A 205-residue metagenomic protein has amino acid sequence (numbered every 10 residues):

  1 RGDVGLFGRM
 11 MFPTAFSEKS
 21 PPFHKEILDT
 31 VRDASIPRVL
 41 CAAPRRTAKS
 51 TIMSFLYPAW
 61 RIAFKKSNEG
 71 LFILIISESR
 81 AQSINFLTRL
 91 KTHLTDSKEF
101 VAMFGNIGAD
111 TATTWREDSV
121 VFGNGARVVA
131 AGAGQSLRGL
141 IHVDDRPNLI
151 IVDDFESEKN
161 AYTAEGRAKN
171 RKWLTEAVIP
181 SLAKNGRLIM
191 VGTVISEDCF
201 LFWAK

Functional and structural regions predicted by a protein language model:
R1-K205: Short, flexible loop motifs at catalytic/binding sites
